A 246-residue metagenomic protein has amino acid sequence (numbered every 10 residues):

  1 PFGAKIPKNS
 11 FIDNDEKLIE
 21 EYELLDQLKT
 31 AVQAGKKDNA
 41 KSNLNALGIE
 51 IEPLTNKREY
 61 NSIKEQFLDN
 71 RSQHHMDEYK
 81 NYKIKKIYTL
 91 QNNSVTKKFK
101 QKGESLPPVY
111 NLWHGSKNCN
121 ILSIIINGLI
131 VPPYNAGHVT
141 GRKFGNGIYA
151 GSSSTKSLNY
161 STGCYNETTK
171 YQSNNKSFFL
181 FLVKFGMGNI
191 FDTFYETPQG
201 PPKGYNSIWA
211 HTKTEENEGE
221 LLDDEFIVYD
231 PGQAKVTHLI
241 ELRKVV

Functional and structural regions predicted by a protein language model:
P1-I121, L222-V246: Intrinsically disordered, low-complexity terminal and linker regions
L24, Q33, N81, K98-V246: Segments that shape or occlude catalytic/ligand-binding pockets
